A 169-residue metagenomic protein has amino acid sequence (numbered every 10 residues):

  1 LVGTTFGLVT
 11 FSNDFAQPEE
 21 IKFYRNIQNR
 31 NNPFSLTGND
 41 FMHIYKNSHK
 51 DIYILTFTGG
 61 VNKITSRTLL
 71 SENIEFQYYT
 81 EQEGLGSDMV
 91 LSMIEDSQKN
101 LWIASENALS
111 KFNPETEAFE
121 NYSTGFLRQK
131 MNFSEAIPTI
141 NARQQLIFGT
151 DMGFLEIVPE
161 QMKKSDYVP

Functional and structural regions predicted by a protein language model:
L1-P169: Carboxylate-rich, polar loop motifs that coordinate divalent cations or form catalytic acidic clusters
